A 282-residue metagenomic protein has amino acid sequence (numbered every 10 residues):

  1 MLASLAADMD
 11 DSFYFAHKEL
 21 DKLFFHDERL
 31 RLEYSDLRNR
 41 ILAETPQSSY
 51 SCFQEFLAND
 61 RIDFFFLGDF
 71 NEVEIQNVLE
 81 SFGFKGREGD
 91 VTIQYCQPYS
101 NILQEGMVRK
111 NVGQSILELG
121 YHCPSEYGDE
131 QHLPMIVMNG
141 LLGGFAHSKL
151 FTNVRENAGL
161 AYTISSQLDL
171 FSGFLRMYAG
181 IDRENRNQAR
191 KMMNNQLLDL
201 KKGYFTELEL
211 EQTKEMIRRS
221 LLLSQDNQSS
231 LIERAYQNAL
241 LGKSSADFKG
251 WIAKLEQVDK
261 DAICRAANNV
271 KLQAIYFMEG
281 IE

Functional and structural regions predicted by a protein language model:
M1-V91, E126, E156-E282: Charge-rich, well-structured scaffold segments of protease-associated domains
R61, E88-K149: His/Glu-based metal-binding/catalytic segments typifying zinc-dependent metallopeptidases
L141-G159, F171: M16/MPP (pitrilysin/insulinase) zinc-metallopeptidase core fold and M16-derived inactive scaffolds
